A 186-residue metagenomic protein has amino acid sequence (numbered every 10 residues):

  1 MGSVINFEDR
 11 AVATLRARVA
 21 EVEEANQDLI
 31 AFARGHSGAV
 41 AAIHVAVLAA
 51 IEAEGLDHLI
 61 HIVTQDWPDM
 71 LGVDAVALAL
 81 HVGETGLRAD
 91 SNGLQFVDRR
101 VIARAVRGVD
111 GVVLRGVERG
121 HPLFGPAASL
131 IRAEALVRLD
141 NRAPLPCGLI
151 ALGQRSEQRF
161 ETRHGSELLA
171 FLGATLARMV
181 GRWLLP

Functional and structural regions predicted by a protein language model:
S3-A49: Signal-transmission linkers at sensory-effector interfaces
D9, Q154-A170, V180-P186: Regulatory loop-to-helix N-cap segments in sensory/regulatory domains that couple ligand/signal detection
E52-N92: Helix-loop-beta substructure at the N-terminus of cytosolic sensory domains that couple signal/ligand detection
T85-V112: Allosteric regulatory "coupling" segments in signal-transduction proteins
V112-A133: Signal-transducing coupling segments at domain and membrane junctions
R132-R142: A short, aliphatic-rich beta-strand micro-motif
N141-Q154: Sensory-domain boundary capping and coupling elements
